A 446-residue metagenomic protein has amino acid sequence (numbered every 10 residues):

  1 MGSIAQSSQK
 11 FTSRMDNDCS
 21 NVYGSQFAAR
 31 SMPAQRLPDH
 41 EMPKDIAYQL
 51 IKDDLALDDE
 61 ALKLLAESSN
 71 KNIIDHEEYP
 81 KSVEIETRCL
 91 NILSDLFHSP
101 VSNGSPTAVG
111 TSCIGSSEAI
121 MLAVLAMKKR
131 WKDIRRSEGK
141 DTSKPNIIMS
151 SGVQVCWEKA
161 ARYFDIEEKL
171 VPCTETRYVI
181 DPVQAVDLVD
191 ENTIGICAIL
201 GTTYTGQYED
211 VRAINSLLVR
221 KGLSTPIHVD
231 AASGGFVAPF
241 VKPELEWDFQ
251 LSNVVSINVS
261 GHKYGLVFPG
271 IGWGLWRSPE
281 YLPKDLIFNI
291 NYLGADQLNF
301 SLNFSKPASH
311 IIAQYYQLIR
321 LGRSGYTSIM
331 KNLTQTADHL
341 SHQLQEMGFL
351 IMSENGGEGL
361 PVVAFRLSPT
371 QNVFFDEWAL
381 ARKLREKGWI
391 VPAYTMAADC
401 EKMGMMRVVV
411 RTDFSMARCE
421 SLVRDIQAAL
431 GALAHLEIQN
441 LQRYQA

Functional and structural regions predicted by a protein language model:
M1-T107, G388-W389, M406, I426: N-terminal entrance/gating region of PLP-dependent enzymes' catalytic architecture
A5, Q9-T12, T111-L286, L293-D296 (+1 more regions): Conserved PLP-enzyme active-site core in the AAT-like
A34, I73-E77, P106-I114, V259-H262 (+1 more regions): A short glycine/serine-rich beta->alpha loop
E86, L90-L93, A119-K128, W157 (+1 more regions): Buried hydrophobic packing segments
S105-T107, T142, E354-V362, E401-M403: Short Gly/Ser/Thr- and Asp/Glu-enriched loop/turn motifs at secondary-structure junctions
K221, C400-A446: PLP-dependent enzyme catalytic core of the Aspartate aminotransferase-like
H228, F240-P361, F365-Q371: Active-site C-terminal subdomain of aminotransferase-like
Q371-L380, M416-S421: Short, conserved charged micro-motifs
